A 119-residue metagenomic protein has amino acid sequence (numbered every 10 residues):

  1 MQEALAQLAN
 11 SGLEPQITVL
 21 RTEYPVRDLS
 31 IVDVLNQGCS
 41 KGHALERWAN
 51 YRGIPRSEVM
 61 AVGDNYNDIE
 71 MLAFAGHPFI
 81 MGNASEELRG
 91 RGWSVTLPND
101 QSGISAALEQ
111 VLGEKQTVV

Functional and structural regions predicted by a protein language model:
M1-M60: Conserved acidic, metal-coordinating active-site core of Asp-based, Mg2+-dependent phosphoryl-transfer enzymes
L35-V119: Mg2+-dependent phosphoryl-transfer enzymes with acidic/Ser/Thr/Gly-rich catalytic loops
